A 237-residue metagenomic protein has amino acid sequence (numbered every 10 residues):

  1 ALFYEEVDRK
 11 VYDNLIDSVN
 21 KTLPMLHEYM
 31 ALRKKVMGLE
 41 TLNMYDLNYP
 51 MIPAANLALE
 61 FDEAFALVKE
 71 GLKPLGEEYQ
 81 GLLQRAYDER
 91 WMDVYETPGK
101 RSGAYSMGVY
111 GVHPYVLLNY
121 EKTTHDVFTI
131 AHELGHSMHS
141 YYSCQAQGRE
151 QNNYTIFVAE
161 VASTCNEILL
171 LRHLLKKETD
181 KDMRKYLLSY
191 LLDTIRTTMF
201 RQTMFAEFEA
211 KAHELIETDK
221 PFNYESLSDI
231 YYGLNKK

Functional and structural regions predicted by a protein language model:
A1-K237: Cation-handling catalytic/transport regions enriched in His/Asp/Glu
